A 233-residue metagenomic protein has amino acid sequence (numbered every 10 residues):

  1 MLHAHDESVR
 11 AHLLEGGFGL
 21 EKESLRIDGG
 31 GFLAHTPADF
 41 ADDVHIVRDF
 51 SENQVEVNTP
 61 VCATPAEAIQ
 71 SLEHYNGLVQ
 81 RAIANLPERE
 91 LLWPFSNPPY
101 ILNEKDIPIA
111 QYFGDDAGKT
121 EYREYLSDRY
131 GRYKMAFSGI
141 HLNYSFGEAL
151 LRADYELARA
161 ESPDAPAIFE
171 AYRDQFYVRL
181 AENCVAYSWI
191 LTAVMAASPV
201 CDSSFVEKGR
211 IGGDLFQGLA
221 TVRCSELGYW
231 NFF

Functional and structural regions predicted by a protein language model:
M1-S127, K134-S138, R179, A186: Terminal catalytic/cofactor-binding subdomain
D116-D128, A136, S145-F233: Loop-rich catalytic cores of soluble enzymes, especially ATP-dependent carboxylate-amine ligases and other
